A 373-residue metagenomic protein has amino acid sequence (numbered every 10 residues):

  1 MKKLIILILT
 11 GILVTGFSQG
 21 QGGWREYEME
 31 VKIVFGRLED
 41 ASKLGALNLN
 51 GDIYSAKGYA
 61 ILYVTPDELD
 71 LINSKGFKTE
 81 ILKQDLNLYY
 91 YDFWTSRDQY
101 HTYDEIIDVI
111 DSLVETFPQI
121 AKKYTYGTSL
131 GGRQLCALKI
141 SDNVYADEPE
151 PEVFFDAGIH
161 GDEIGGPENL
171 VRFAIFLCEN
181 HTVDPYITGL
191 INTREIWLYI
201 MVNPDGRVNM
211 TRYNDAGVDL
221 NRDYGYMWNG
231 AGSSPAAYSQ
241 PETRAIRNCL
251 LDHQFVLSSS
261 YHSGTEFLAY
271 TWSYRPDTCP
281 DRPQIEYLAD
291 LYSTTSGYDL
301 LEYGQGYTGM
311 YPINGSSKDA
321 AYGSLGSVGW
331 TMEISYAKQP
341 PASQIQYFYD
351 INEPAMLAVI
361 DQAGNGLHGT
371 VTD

Functional and structural regions predicted by a protein language model:
L4-V14: Sec-dependent N-terminal signal peptides
G20-I106, N365-L367: Intrinsic-disorder/low-complexity accessory segments
M29-V31, A60, Q134-L138, V328-W330: Short beta-strand micro-motifs in enzyme catalytic cores
Y63-N87, Y91-M210, V218: Active-site-adjacent structural elements in enzyme catalytic domains
L135, E152-F154, E168, R194-I200 (+2 more regions): Metallocarboxypeptidase
